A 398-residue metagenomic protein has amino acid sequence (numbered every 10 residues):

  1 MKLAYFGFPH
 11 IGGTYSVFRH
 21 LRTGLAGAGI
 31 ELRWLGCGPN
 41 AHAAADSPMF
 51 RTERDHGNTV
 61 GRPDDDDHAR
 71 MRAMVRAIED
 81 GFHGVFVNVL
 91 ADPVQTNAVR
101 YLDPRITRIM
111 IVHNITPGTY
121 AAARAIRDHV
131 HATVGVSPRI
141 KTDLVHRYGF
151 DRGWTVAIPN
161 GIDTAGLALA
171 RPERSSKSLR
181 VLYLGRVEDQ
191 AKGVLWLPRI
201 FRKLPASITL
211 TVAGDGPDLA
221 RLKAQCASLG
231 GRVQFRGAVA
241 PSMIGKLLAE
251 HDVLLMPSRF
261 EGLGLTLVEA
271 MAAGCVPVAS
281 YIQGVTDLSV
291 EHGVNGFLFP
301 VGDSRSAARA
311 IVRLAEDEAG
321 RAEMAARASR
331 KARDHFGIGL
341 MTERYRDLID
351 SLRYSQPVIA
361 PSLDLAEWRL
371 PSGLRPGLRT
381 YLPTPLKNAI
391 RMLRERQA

Functional and structural regions predicted by a protein language model:
F6, E173-K192, P198-P205, T211: Conserved donor-binding/catalytic core segment of Leloir-type glycosyltransferases
V87-P93: Short His-centered aromatic/hydrophobic patch
R139, G161: Carbohydrate-associated surface elements
K223-V239: Nucleotide-activated donor-binding/catalytic signature segment of Leloir-type glycosyltransferases, i.e., the conserved
A238-V239, K246-H251: Short alpha-helical donor nucleotide-sugar binding micro-motif in glycosyltransferases
R259: Aromatic "clamp/platform" in nucleotide-sugar-dependent glycosyltransferases that forms part of the donor/acceptor
V276-S280, V290: Short hydrophobic beta-strand element within catalytic cores of glycosyltransferases and related nucleotide-activated
E291-G293, F297-S304, R313-E318: Conserved acidic donor-binding segment of nucleotide-sugar-dependent glycosyltransferases
